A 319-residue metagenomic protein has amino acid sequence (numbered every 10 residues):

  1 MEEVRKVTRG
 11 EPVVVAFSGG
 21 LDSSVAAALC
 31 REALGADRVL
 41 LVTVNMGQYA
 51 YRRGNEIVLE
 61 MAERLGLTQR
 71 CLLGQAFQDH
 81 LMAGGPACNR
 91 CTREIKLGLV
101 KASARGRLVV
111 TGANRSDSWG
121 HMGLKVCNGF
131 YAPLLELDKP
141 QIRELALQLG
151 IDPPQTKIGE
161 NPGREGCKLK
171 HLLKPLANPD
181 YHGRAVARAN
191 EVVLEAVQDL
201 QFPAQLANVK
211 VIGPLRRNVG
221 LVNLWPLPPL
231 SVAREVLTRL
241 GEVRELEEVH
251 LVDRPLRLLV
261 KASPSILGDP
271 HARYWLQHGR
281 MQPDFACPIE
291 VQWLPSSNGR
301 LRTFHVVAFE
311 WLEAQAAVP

Functional and structural regions predicted by a protein language model:
M1, V186-D199, P228-E242: Well-ordered, non-membrane alpha-helical segments in soluble/globular domains
M1-Q148, G220, V236-L246, P255-P319: ATP-dependent adenylation/nucleotidyltransferase module used to activate substrates
K139, L145-L206, L251-S263, H271-G279 (+2 more regions): Mid-to-C-terminal catalytic subdomains of enzymes that bind/position adenosyl phosphate moieties or nucleic-acid
D199-L221: Short edge beta-strands and adjacent turn/loop segments
A207-I212, L246-V252: Flexible, glycine/charged-enriched surface loops at secondary-structure junctions
L215-A233: A short interface-forming secondary-structure element
